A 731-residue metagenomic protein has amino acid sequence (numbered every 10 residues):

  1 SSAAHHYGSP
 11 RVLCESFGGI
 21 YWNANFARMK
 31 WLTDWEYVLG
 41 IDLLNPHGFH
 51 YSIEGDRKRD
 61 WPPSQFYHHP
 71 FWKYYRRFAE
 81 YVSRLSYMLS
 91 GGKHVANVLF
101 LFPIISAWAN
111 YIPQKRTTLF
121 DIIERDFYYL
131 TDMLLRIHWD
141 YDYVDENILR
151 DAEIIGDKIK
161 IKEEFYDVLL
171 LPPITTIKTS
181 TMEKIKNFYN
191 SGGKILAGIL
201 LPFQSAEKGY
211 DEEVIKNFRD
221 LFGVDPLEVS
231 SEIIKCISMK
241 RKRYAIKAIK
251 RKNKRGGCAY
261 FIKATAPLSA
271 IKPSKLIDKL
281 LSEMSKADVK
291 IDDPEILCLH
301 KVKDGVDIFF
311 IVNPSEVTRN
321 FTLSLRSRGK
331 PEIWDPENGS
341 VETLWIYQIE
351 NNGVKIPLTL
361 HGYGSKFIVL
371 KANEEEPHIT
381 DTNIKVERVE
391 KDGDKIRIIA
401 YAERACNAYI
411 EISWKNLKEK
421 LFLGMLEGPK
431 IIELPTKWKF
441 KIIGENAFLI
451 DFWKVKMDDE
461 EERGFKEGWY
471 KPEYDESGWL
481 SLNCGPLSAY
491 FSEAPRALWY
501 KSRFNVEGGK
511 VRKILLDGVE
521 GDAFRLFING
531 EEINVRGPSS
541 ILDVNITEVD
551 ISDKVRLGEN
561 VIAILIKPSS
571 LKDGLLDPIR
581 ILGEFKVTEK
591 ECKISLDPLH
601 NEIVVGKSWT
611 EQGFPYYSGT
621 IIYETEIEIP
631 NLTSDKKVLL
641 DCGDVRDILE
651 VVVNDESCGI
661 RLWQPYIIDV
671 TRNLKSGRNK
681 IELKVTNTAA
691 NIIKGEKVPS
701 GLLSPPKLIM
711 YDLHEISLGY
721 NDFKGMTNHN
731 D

Functional and structural regions predicted by a protein language model:
S1-E473, S477-S481, L487-K513, E531-I541 (+7 more regions): Carbohydrate-binding surfaces of carbohydrate-active enzymes
I349-G353, L542-E548, R661-I668: Short, solvent-exposed loop/turn segments in extracellular or other extracytoplasmic domains
W479, R496, F504-G530, I562-I564 (+3 more regions): Aromatic-lined ligand-binding clefts that engage carbohydrates, nucleic acids, or primary amines
I533-S539, E656-W663: Long, low-complexity serine/threonine/glycine- and acidic-rich segments characteristic of extracellular
E548-K554, I668-T671, K694: Signal that preferentially marks extracellular ectodomain short beta-strand elements of beta-sandwich modules
G558, V670-G677: Glycine-centered tight-turn motifs at strand-turn-strand junctions
L571-S595, I693-D731: Exposed low-complexity, polar/acidic, P/S/T/G-rich flexible segments that act as propeptides, protease-susceptible
